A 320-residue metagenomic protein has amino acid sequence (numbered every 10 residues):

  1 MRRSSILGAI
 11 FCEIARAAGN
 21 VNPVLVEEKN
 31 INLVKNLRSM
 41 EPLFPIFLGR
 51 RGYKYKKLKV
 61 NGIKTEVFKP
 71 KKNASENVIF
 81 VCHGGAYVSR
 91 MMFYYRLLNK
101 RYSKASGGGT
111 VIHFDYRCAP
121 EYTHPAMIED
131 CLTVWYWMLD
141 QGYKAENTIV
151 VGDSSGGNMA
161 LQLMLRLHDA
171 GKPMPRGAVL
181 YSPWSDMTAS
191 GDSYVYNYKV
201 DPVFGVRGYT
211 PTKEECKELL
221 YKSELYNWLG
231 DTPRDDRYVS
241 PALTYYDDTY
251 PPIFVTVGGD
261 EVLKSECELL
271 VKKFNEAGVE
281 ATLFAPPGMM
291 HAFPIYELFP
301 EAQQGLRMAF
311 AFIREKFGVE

Functional and structural regions predicted by a protein language model:
R2, I6, I10, I14-L25 (+1 more regions): Alpha/beta-hydrolase superfamily serine-hydrolase fold, recognizing
N30-K72: N-terminal cap/lid segment of alpha/beta-hydrolase-fold proteins
